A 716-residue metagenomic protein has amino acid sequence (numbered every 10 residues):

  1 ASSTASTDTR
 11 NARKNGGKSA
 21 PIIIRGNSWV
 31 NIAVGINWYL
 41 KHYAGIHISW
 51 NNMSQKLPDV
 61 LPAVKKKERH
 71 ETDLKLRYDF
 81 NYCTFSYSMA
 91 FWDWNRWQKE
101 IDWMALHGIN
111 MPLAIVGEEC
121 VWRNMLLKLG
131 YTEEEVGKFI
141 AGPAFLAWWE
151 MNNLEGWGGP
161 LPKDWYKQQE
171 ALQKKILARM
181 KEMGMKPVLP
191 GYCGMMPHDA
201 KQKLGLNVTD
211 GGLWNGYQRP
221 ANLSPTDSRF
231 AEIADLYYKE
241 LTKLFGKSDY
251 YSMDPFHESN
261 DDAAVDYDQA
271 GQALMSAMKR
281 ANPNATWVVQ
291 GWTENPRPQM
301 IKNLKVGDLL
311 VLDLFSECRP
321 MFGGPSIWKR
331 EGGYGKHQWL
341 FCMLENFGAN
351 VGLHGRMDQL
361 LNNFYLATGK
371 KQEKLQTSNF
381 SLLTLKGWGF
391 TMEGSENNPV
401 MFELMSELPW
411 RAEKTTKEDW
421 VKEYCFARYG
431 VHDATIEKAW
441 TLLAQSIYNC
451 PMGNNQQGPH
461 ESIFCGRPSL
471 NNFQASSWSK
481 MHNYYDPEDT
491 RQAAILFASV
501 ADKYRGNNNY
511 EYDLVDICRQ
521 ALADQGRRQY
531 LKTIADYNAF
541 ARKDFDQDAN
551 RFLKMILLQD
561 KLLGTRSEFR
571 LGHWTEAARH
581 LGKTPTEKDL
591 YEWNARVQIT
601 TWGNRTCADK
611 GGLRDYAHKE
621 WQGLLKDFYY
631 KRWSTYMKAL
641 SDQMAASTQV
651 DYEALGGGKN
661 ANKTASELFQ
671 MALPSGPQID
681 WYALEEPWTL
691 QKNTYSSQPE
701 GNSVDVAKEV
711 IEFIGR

Functional and structural regions predicted by a protein language model:
A1-R123, L127, K175, D235 (+5 more regions): Mature N-terminal, pre-catalytic/accessory segment of carbohydrate-active enzymes
G17-K18, N27, P143, W157-G159 (+6 more regions): Intrinsically disordered, low-complexity regions
H47, N51-P62, R69, F80-T84 (+8 more regions): Catalytic-core regions of glycoside hydrolase
H482-N507: Polar/charged low-complexity regulatory segments
